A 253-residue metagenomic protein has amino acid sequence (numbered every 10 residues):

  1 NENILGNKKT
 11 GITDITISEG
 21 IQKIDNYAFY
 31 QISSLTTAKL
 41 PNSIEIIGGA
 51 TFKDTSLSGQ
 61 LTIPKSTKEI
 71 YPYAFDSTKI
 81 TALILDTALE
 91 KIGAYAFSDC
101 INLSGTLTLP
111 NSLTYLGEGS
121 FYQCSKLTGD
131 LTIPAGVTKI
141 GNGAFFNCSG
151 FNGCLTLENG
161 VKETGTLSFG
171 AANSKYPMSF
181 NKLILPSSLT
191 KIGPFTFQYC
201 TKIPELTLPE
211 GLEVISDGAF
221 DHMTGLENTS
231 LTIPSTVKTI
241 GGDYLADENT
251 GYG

Functional and structural regions predicted by a protein language model:
I4-L5, D25-Y30, G48-F52, Y71-A74 (+7 more regions): Consensus positions within tandem repeat domains that build extended binding/scaffold surfaces
K9-K23, S33-I46, S56-E69, T78-K91 (+7 more regions): Structural signature of tandem-repeat unit edges
